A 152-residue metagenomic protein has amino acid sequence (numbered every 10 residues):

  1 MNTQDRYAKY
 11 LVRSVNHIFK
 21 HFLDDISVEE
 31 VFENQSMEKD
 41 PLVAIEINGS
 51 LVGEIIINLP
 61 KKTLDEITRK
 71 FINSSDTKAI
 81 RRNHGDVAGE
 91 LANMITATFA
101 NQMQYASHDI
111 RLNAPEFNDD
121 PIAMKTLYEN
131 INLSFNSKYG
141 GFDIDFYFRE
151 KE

Functional and structural regions predicted by a protein language model:
M1-E152: N-terminal auxiliary interaction/assembly segments of multi-subunit proteins
